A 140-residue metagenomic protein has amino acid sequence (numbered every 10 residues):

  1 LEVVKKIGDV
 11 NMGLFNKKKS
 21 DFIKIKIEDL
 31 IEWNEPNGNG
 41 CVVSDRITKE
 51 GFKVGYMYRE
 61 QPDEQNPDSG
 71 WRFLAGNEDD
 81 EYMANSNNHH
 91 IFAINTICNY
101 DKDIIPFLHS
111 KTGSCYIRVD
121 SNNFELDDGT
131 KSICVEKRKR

Functional and structural regions predicted by a protein language model:
L1-N11: Short, Lys/Arg-enriched N-terminal segments with co-localized hydrophobic residues within the first ~10-30 amino acids
G13-K17: Short, aromatic- and cysteine-enriched interfacial helices/patches that mediate contacts at lipid membranes
I27-D45: Short acidic, Pro/Gly- and aromatic-enriched capping/linker segments at domain boundaries
T48: Short, acidic, Ser/Thr-enriched surface-loop or helix-capping motifs
V54-E60, S114-R118: Broad, structure-driven detector of short, well-ordered beta-strand segments within folded domains
M57-F107: Acidic, aromatic-enriched beta-alpha/helix-loop junctions
I91-K137: Short, compact, well-ordered microdomains
